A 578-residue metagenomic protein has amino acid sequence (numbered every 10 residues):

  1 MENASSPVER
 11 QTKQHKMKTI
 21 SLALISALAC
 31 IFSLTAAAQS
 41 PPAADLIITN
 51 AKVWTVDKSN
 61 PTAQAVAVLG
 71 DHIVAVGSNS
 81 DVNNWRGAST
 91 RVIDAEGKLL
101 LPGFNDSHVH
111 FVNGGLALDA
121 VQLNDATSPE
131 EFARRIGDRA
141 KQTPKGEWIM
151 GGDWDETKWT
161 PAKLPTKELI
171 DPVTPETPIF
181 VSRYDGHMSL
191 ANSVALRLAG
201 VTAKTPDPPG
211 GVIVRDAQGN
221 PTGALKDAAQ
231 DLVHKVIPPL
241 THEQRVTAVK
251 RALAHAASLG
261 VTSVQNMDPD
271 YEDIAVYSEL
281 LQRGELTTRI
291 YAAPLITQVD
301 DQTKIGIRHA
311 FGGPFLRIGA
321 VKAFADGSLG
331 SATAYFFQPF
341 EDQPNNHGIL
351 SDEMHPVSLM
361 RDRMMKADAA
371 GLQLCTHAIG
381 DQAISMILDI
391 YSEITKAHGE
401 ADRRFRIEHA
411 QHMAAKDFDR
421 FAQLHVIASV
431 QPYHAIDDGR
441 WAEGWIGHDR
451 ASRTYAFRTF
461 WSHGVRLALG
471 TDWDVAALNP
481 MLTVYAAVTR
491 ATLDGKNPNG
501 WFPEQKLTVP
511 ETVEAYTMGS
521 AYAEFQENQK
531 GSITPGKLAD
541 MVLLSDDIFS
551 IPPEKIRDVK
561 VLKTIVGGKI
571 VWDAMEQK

Functional and structural regions predicted by a protein language model:
E2-A4, V8-E9: Acidic, Ala/Val/Gly-enriched low-complexity intrinsically disordered segments
E9-I25: Bacterial N-terminal signal peptides that target proteins for export
A23-S33: Bacterial N-terminal signal peptides
L34-A38: Sec/Tat signal peptide C-region and signal peptidase I cleavage site
Q39-T49, W54, K58-I305, A310-G313 (+7 more regions): Divalent metal-binding segments
H309-F311, A422-H425: Structural alpha-helical segments in enzyme catalytic/regulatory domains
M364-C375, Q382-F405, H409-A410, A415-D419 (+4 more regions): His/Asp/Glu-enriched, well-ordered alpha-helical/loop segment that forms or immediately abuts the divalent-metal
D573-K578: Glycine- and charge-enriched low-complexity intrinsically disordered segments
